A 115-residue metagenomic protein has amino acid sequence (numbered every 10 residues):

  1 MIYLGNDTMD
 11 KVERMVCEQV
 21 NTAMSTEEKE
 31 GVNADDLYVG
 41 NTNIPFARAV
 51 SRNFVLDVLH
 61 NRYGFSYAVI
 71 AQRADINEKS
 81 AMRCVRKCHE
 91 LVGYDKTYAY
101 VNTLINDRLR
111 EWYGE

Functional and structural regions predicted by a protein language model:
M1-E28, W112-E115: General nucleic-acid-binding
N6, D10, F46, D95: Conserved phosphate/pyrophosphate-binding and hydrolysis machinery centered on Walker-type P-loop NTPases, extending
T22-R52: Short, Lys/Arg-enriched anionic-surface-contact patches
A47-F65: Short, amphipathic alpha-helical "recognition" segments used to contact nucleic acids or chromatin
H60, V85-V92: DNA major-groove recognition helix of helix-turn-helix
A68-R73, N77: Short alpha-helical "recognition helix" segments of helix-turn-helix
S80-M82: Helix-turn-helix DNA-binding helix
V92-E115: Short Lys/Arg-enriched helix C-cap and helix-to-coil transition segments that create basic nucleic-acid-contact patches
